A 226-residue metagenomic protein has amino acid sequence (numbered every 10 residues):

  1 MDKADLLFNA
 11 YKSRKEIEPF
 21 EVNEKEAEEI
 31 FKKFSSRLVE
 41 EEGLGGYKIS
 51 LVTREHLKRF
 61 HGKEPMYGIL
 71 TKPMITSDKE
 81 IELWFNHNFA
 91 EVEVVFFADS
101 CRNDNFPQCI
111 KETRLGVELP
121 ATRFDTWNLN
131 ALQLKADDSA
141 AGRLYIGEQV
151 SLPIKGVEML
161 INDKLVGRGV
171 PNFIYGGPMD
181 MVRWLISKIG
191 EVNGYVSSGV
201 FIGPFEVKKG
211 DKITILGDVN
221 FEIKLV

Functional and structural regions predicted by a protein language model:
D2-V192, E206-V226: Catalytic-core "active-site belt" of small-molecule-metabolizing enzymes, emphasizing His/Asp/Glu-rich regions
N193-F205: Glycine-rich beta-strand-to-loop/alpha-helix junction loops that act as flexible
